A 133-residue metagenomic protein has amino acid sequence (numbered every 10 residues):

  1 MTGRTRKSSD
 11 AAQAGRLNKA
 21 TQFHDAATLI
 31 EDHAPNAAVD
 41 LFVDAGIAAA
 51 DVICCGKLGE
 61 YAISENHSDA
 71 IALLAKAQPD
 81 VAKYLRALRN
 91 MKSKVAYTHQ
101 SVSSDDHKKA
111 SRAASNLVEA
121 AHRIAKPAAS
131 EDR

Functional and structural regions predicted by a protein language model:
M1-R133: Terminal alpha-helical segments
